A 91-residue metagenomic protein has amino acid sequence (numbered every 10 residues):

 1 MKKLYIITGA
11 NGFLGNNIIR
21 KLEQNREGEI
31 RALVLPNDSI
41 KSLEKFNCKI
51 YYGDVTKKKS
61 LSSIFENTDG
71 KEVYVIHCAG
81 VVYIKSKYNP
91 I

Functional and structural regions predicted by a protein language model:
K2, E27, G70-E72: A general structural motif
K3-N25: N-terminal Rossmann NAD(P)H-binding glycine-rich loop of SDR-like oxidoreductase domains
T8, L33, V75-A79: SDR active-site strand-loop-helix element
R26-E27, P90: Proline-centered flexible-loop/turn and helix-kink motifs
E27-D38: Conserved glycine-rich Rossmann-like NAD(P)H-binding loop of the short-chain dehydrogenase/reductase
S39-E44, C48-I91: NAD(P)H-binding glycine-rich loop region in Rossmannoid oxidoreductase-like domains and their noncatalytic homologs
